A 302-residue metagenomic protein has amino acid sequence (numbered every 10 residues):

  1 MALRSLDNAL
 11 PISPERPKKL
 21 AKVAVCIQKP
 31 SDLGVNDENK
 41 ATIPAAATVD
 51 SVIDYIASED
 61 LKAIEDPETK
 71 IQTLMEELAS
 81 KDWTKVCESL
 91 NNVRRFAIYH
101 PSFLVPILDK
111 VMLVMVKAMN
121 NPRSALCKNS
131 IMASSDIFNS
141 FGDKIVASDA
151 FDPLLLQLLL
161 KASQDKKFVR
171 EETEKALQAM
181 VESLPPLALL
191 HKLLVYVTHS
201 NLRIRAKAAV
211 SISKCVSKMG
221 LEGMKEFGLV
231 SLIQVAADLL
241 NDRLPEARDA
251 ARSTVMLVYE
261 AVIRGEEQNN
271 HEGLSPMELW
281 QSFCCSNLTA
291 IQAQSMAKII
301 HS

Functional and structural regions predicted by a protein language model:
M1-S302: Extended, low-complexity, acidic/polar intrinsically disordered regions that flank or interrupt HEAT/TOG/ARM solenoid
